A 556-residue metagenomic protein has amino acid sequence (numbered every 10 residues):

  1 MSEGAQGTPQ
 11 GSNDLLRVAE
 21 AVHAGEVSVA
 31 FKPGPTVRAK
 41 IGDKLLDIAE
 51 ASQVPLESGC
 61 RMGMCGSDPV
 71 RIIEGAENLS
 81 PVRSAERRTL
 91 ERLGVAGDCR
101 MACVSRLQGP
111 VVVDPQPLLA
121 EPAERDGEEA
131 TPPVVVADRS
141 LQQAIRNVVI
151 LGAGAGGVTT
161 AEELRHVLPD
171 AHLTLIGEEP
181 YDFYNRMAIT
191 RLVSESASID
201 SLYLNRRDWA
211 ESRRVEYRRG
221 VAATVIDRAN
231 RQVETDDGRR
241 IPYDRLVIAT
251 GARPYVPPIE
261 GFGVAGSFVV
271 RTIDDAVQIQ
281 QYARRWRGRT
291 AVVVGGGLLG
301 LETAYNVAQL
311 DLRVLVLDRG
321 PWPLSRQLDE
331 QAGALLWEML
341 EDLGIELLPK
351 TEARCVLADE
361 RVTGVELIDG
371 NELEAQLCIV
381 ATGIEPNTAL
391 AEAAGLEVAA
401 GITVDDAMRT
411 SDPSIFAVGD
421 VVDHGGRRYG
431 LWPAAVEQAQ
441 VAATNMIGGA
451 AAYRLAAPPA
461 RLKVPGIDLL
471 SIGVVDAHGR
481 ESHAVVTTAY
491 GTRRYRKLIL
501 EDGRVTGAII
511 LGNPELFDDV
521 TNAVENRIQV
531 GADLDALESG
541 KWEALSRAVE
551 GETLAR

Functional and structural regions predicted by a protein language model:
K44-E57, G66-E121, D519-N522: Iron-sulfur (Fe-S) cluster-binding segments and ferredoxin-like electron-carrier domains, especially [2Fe-2S]
G97-L107, P117-L119, E124-I145, V149 (+7 more regions): FAD-binding core/adjacent interface of flavoenzyme oxidoreductases
P122, R139-V148, V421-D518, N522: Mid-to-C-terminal Rossmann-like scaffold of FAD/NAD(P)H-dependent oxidoreductases
S140-E216, Y255, A304-Q327, D519: Beta1-alpha1 glycine-rich phosphate/pyrophosphate-binding loop at the start of Rossmann-like nucleotide-binding domains
G152-G156, T272, V294-G297: Glycine-rich Rossmann-fold phosphate-binding loop(s) that bind the pyrophosphate of adenine dinucleotide cofactors
Y181, M187-A197, L202-Y203, V277 (+5 more regions): Rossmann-like dinucleotide-binding cores of NAD(P)H-dependent redox enzymes
E211-S212, E216-T235, I241, Q309-D406: A Rossmann-like FAD-binding core segment of flavoenzymes
G263-R287, E360-E366, G370-T444, A532 (+1 more regions): FAD-site-proximal beta/loop scaffold in flavoenzymes
